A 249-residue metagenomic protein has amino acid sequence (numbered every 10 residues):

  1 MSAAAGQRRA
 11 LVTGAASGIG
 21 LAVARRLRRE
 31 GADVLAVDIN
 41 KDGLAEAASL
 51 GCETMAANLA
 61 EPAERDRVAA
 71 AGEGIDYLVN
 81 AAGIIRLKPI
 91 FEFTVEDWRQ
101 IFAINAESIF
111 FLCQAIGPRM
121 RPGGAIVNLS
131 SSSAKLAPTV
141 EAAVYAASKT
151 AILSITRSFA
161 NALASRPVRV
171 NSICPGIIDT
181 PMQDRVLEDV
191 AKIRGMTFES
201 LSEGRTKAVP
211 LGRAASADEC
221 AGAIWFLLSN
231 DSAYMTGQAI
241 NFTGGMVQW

Functional and structural regions predicted by a protein language model:
S2, L136, R213, W225 (+1 more regions): Short C-terminal tail/terminal secondary-structure segment of NAD(P)H-dependent dehydrogenase/reductase domains
A82-R86: Conserved NAD(P)H cofactor-binding loop of Rossmann-fold oxidoreductase domains
P89-I90, D97-R99, R205: Substrate-binding pocket helix/loop in short-chain dehydrogenase/reductase
F93, A137-A146, S158: Active-site loop-to-helix junction immediately N-terminal to the catalytic Tyr of the SDR YXXXK motif in Rossmann-fold
C113, S148, T156: Active-site helix of classical SDR
S131: Residue(s) in the substrate-gating loop at a strand-loop-helix junction that position the organic substrate next
A164, R169, M235-G237: Short, small/polar-rich loop/turn modules that mediate ligand/substrate recognition or access, typified
